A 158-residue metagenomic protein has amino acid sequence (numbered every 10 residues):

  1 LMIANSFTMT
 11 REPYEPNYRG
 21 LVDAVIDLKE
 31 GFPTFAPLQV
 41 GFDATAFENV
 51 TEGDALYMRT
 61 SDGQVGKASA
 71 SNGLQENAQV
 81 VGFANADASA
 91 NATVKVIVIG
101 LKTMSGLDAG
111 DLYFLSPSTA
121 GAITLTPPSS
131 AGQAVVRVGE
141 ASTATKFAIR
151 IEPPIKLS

Functional and structural regions predicted by a protein language model:
L1-N49: N-terminal low-complexity, intrinsically disordered "leader/linker" segments enriched in small/polar and basic residues
G31-S158: Glycine-anchored, exposed beta-strand/edge motif detector
